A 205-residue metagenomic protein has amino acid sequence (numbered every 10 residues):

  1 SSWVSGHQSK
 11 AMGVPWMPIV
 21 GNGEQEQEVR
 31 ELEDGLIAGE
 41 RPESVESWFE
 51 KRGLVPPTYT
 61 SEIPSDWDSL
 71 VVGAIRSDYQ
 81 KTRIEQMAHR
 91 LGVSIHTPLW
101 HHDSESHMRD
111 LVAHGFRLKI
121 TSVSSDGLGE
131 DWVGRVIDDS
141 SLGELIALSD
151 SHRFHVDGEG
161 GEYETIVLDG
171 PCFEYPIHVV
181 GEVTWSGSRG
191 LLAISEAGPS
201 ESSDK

Functional and structural regions predicted by a protein language model:
S1-T121: ATP-dependent adenylation/nucleotidyltransferase module used to activate substrates
W3-S5, S106-H107, H152-H155, V180-E182: Intrinsically disordered, low-complexity boundary segments flanking structured domains
W16-V20, R52-V55, S104-D110, L128-R135 (+2 more regions): Low-complexity, flexible helical/coil segments
L32, L145, I194-E196: Generic hydrophobic, helix-prone segments enriched in Leu/Val/Ile
H101-E105, R109, G127-S141, V183-A197: Short flexible/disordered coil segments
L118-H178: A conserved mid-domain beta-alpha-beta active-site/ligand-binding segment of alpha/beta enzyme cores
E162-K205: Long hydrophobic alpha-helical segments typical of transmembrane helices together with their membrane-interfacial
